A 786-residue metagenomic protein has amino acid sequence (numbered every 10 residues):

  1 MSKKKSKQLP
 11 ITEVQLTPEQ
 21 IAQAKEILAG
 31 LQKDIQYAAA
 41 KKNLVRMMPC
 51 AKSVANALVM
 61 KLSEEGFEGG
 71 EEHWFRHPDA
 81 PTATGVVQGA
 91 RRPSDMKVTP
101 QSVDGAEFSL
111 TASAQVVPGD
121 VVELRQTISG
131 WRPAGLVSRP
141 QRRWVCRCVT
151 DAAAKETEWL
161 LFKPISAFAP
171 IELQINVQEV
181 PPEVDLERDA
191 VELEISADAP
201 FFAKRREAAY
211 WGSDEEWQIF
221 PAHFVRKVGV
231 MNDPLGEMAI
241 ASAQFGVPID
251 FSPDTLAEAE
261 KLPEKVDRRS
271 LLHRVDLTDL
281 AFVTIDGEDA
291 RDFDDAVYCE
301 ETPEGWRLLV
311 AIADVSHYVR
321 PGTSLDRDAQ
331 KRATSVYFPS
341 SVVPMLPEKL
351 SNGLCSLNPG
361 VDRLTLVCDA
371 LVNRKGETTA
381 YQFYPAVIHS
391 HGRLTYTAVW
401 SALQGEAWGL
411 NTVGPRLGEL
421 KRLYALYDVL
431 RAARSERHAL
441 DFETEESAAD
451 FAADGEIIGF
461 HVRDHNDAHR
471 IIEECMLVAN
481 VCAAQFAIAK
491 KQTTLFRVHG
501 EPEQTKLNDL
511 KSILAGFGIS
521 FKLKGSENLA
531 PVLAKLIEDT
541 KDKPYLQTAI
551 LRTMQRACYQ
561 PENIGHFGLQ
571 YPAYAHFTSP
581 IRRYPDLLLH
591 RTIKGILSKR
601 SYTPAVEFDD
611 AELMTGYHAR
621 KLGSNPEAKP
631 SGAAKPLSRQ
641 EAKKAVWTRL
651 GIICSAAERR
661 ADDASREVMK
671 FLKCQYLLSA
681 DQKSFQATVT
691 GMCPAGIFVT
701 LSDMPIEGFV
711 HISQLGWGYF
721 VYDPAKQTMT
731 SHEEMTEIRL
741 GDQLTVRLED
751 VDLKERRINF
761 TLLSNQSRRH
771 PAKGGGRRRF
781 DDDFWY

Functional and structural regions predicted by a protein language model:
S2-L31, A51, F75-R76: Short alpha-helical segments that sit at the start of domains
K3, L9, S102, L124-R125 (+1 more regions): Conserved, carboxylate-rich catalytic/transport cores that coordinate ions
Q23, I27-G30, K61, I513 (+1 more regions): Charge-rich, solvent-exposed alpha-helical interaction surfaces
G30-Y37, E65: Short helix-capping/hinge SLiMs at alpha-helix to coil transitions
D34-M48: Short acidic, hydrophobic short linear motifs in intrinsically disordered regions
P49-K61: Short amphipathic alpha-helical interaction segments
S63-H73: A short, conserved structural fragment
E71-Q88, P93, S109-T150: Post-signal-peptide, soluble extracytosolic/periplasmic N-terminal scaffold domains of envelope/secretory systems
